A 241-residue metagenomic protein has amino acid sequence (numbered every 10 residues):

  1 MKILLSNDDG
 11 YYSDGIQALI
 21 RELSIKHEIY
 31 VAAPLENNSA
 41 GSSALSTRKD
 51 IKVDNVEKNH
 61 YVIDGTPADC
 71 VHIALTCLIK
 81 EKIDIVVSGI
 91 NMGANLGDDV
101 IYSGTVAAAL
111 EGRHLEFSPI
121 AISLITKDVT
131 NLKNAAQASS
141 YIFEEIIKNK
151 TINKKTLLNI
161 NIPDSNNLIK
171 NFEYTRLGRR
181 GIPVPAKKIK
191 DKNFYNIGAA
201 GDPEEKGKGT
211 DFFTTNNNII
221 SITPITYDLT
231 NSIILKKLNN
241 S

Functional and structural regions predicted by a protein language model:
I3, Q17-C77, E81-K82: A cross-family phosphate/adenosyl-ligand binding-site feature
L5-Y12, D99-V100: Short, glycine-rich nucleotide/cofactor-binding loops
Y30-A32, Y61, S118-I122, L158-I160 (+1 more regions): Hydrophobic/aromatic beta-strand patches that form the interior of the parallel beta-sheet core in alpha/beta enzyme
I85: Short, Asp-centered acidic motifs that coordinate Mg2+ and/or phosphate in catalytic or ligand-binding sites
A94-S103: Glycine/threonine-rich flexible loop motifs
A108-G112: Hydrophobic/aromatic ligand-binding patch that stacks against planar heteroaromatic rings of cofactors or nucleotides
R113-N134: Glycine-rich phosphate/pyrophosphate-binding loops and their adjacent beta-strand/loop elements at enzyme active sites
N134-S241: Electrostatically charged, flexible surface regions
